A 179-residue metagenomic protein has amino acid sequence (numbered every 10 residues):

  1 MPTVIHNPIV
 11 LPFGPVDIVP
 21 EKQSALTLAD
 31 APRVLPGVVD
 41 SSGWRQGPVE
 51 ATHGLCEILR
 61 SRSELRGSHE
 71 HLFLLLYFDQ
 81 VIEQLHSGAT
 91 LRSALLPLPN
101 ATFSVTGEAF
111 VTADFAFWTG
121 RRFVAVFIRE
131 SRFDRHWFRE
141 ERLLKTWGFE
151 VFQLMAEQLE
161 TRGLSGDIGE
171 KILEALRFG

Functional and structural regions predicted by a protein language model:
M1-N100: Solvent-exposed, charged helical/coil patches that constitute nucleic-acid or partner-interaction surfaces
S41-Q46, E50, G169-G179: Electropositive, surface-exposed helix/loop patches at the edges of structured domains that serve as adaptable
G47, Y77, A113-D114, V124-V126 (+1 more regions): Aromatic-enriched hydrophobic runs in primary sequence
S68, T106, F138: Conserved phosphate-coordination/catalytic loops
F73, Y77-L85, L143-L144, I172-G179: Hydrophobic, Leu/Ile/Phe/Ala-enriched alpha-helical segments that form helix-helix packing faces
L91-A125: Active-site metal-binding core of divalent-cation-utilizing nuclease and nuclease-like domains
T119-A175: Basic, amphipathic alpha-helical patches used to engage nucleic acids or provide basic targeting signals, exemplified
